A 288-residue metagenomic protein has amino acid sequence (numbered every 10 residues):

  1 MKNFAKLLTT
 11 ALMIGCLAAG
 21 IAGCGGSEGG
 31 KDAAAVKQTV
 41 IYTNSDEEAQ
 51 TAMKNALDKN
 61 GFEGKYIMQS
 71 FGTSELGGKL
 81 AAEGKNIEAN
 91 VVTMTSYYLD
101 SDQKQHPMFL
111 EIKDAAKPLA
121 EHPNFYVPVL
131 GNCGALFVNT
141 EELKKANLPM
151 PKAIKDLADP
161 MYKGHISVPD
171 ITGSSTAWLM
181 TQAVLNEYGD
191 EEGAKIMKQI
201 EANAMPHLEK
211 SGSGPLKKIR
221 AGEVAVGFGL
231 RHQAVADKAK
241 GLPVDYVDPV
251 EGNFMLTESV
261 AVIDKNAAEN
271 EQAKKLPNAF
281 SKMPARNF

Functional and structural regions predicted by a protein language model:
M1-T39: Short, low-complexity disordered leader/linker segments with a strong preference for bacterial N-terminal type II
V40-I67: Short, polar/charged alpha-helical segment
T43-A52, F71-E75, E88-L216, R220: Extracytoplasmic ligand-binding site segments that recognize negatively charged/polar headgroups
A52-M53, E192, I196, E258 (+1 more regions): Short amphipathic alpha-helical coupling segments at ligand-binding clamshell hinges and other catalytic/signaling
Y97-Q103, R220, A225-P243: A ligand-binding cleft/hinge motif common to bilobed small-molecule-binding domains
F137-E142, Q182, T257-E269, F288: A bilobed periplasmic-binding-protein/Venus flytrap-type ligand-binding module shared by bacterial periplasmic
M161-P169, A279-F288: Periplasmic-binding protein-like
I196-E201, L208-E209, K240-D264: Periplasmic-binding protein-like
